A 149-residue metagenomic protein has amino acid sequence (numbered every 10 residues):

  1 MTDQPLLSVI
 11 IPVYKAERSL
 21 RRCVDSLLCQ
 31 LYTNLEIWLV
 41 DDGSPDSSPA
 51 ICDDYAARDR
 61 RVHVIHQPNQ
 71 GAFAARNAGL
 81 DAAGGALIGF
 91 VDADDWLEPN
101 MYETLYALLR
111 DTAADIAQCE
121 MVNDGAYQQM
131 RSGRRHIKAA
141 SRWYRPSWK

Functional and structural regions predicted by a protein language model:
M1-K149: Nucleotide-sugar donor-binding/catalytic module of glycosyltransferases that assemble extracellular/cell-envelope
